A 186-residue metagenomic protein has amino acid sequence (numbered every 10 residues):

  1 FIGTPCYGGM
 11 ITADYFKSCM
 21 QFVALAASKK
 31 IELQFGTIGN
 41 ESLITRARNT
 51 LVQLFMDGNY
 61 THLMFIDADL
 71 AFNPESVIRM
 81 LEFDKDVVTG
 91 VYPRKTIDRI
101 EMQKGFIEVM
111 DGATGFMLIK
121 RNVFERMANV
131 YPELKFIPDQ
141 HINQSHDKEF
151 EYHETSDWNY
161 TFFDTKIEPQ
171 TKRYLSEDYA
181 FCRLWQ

Functional and structural regions predicted by a protein language model:
F1-R46: N-proximal low-complexity "stem/linker" segments adjacent to membrane-targeting elements
T45, L175, Y179: Short-chain dehydrogenase/reductase
N49-H62: Active-site nucleotide-sugar/metal-binding loop of Leloir-type enzymes
V52, N73-K166: Conserved catalytic core of nucleotide-sugar-dependent glycosyltransferases
N59-A71: Short beta-strand-to-loop acidic/aromatic patch adjacent to the donor-nucleotide binding site
K166-S176: Active-site neighborhoods of divalent-metal-dependent phosphate/nucleic-acid chemistry enzymes
F181-L184: Short active-site alpha-helical segment characteristic of glycosyltransferases and processive polysaccharide synthases
